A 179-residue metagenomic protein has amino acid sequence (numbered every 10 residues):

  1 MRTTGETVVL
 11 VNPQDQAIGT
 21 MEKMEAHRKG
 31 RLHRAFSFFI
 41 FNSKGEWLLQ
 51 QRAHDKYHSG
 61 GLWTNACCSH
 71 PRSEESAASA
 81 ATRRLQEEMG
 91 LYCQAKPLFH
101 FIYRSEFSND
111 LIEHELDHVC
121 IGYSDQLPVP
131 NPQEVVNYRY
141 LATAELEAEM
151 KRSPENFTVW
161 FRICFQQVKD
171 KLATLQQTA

Functional and structural regions predicted by a protein language model:
R2-S37, S43: Acidic, metal-coordinating catalytic segment for phosphate/diphosphate chemistry, firing primarily on the Nudix
E22, G61, S73, I102 (+1 more regions): Nudix hydrolase/Nudix homology domain
H27, H33, H70, H114 (+1 more regions): Histidine-centered active-site/metal-ligand motif
A35-C67: A glycine-rich, hydrophobic loop/mini-helix early in the fold
F38, C67, P97, H118-C120: A structural signal for short, well-ordered beta-strand segments
L48-L49, T64-L98: The catalytic Nudix box helix
